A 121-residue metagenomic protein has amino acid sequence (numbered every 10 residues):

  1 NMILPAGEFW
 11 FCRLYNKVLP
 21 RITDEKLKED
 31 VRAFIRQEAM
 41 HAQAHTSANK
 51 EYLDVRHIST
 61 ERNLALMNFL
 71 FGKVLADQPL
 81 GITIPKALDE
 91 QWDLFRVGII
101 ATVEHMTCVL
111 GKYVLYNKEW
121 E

Functional and structural regions predicted by a protein language model:
N1-E121: Non-heme di-metal
